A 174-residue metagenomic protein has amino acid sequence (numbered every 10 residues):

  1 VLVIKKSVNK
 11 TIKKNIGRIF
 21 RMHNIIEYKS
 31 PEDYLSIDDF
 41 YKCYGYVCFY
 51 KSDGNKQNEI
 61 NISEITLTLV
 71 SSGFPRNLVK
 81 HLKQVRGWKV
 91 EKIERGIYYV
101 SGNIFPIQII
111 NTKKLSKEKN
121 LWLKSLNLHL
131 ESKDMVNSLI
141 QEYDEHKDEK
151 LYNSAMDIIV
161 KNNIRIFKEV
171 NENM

Functional and structural regions predicted by a protein language model:
V1-M174: Elongated, amphipathic alpha-helical interaction scaffolds
